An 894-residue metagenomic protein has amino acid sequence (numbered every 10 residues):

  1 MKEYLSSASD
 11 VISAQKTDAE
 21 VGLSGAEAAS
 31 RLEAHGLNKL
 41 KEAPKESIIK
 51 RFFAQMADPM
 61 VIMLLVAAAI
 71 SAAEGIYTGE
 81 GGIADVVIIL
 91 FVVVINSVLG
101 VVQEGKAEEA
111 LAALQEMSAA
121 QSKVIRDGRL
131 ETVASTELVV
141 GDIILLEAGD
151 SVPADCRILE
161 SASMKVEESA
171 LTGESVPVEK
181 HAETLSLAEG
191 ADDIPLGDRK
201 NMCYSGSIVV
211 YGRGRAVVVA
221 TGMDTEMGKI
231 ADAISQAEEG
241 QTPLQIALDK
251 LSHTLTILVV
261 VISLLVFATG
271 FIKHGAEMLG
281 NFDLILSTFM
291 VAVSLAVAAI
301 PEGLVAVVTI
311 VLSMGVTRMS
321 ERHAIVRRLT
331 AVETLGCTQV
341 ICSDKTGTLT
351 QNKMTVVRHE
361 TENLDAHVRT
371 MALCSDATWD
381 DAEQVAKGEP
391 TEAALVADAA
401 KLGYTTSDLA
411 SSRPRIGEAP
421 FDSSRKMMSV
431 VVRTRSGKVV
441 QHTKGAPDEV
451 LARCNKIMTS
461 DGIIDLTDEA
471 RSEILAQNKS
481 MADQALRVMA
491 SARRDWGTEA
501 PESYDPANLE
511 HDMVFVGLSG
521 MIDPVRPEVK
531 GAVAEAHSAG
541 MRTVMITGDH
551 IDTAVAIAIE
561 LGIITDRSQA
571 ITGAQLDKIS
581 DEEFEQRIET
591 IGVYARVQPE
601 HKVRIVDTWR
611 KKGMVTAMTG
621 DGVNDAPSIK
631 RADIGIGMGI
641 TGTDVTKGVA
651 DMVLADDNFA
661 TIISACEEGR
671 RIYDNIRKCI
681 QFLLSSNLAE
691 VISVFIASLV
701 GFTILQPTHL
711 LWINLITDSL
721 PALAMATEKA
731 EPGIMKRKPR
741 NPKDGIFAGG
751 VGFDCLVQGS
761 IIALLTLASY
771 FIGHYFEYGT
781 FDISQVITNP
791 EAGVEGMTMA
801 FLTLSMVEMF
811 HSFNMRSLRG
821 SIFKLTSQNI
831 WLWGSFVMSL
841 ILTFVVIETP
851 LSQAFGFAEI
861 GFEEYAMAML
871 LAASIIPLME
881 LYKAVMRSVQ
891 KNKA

Functional and structural regions predicted by a protein language model:
M1-P739, D744-F747, S760, F801 (+1 more regions): Conserved cytosolic headpiece of P-type ATPases
L146-E147, G773, S805: Short N-terminal signal/transit or membrane-insertion segments and the immediately adjacent low-complexity/disordered
I272-E277, L767-D782, E848-S852: Membrane-helix interface motif
A689-E690, D754-T766: Core segments of transmembrane alpha-helices that mediate helix-helix packing or line hydrophobic substrate/ligand
S698-Q706, I772-E795: Helix-coil boundary and interhelical linker segments in multi-pass alpha-helical membrane proteins
T717, E795-S812: Generic alpha-helical transmembrane segments
P742-S760, N789-M799: Membrane-water interface at loop-to-transmembrane-helix junctions
M815: A C-terminal functional module that forms or caps the active site or interfaces directly with catalytic machinery
